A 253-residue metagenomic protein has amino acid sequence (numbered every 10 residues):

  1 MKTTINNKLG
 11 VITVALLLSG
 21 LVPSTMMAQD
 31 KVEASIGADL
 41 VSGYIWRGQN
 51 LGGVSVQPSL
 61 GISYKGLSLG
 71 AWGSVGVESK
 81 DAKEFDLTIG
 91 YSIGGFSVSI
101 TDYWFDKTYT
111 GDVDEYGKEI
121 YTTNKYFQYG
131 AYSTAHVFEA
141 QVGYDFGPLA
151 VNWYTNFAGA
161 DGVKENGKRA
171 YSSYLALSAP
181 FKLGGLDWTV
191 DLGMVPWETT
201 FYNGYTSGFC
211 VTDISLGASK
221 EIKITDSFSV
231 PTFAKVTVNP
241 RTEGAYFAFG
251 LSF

Functional and structural regions predicted by a protein language model:
M1-E33: Cleavable N-terminal export/targeting peptides
M27-E33, A179-T189, E221-T232: Short loop/turn motifs that connect adjacent beta-strands in outer-membrane beta-barrel proteins
D30-V32, G52-V56, S63, D81-F85 (+5 more regions): Residues that define the transmembrane beta-barrel architecture of outer-membrane proteins
G37-Y44, L67-V77, V98-F105, K125 (+3 more regions): Transmembrane beta-strand segments that form the barrel wall of outer-membrane beta-barrel proteins
G48-G53, K80-D86, T110-G117, A160-K168 (+2 more regions): Outer-membrane beta-barrel translocator domains and adjoining extracellular loop/strand segments of Gram-negative
L69-S92, S97-G130: Surface-exposed loop and membrane-interface regions of Gram-negative outer-membrane beta-barrel proteins
K118-T200: Detector for outer-membrane/organellar transmembrane beta-barrel domains, recognizing the amphipathic beta-strand
L216-A218, I222, T242-F253: Outer-membrane beta-barrel "beta-signal"
